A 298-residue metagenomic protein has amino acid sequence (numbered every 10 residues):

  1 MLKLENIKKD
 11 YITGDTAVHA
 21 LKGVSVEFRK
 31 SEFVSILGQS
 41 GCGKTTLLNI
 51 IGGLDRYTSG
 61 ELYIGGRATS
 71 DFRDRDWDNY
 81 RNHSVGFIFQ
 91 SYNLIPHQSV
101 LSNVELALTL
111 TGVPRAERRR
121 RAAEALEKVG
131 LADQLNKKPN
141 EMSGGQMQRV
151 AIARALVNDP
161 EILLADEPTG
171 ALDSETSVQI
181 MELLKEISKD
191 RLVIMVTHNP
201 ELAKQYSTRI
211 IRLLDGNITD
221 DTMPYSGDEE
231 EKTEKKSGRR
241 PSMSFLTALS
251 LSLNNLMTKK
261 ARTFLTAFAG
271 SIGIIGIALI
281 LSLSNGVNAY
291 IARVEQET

Functional and structural regions predicted by a protein language model:
G52: Helix-to-loop junction immediately C-terminal to a conserved catalytic motif
R67-A68, E105, T109, A116-D133: Conserved ABC ATPase "signature" region
N79, K138-Q148: Conserved ABC ATPase signature
H83, L183-M195: Conserved catalytic loops of ABC-family nucleotide-binding domains
V157-E161, D190: A short, proline-enriched helix->beta-strand linker immediately N-terminal to the Walker B motif in ABC-type P-loop
L163-D166: Catalytic Walker B motif of ABC-type/P-loop ATPase nucleotide-binding domains
E234-I272: N-terminal Sec/SRP start-transfer signal
I275-T298: Alpha-helical transmembrane segments
